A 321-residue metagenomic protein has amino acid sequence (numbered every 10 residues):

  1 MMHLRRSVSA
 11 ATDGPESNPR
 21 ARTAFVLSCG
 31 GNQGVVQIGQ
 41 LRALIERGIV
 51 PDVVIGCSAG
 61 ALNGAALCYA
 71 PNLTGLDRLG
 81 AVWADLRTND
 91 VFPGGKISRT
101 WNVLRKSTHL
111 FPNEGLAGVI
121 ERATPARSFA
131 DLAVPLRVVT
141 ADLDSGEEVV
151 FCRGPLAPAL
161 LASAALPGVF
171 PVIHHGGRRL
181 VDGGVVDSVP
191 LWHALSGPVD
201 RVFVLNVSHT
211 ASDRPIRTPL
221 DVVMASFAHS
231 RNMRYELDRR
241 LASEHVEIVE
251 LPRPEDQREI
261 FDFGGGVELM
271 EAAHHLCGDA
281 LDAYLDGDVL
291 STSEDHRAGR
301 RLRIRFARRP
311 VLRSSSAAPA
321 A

Functional and structural regions predicted by a protein language model:
M1-C57, A65-A321: Patatin-like phospholipase
